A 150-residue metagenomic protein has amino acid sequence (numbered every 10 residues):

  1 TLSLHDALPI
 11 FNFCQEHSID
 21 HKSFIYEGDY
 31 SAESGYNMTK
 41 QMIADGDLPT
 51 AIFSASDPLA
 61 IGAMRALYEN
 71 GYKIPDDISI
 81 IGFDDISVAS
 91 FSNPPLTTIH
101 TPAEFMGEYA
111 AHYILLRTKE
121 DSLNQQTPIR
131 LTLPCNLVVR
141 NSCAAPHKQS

Functional and structural regions predicted by a protein language model:
S3-S150: Bacterial carbohydrate/catabolite-sensing allosteric modules
